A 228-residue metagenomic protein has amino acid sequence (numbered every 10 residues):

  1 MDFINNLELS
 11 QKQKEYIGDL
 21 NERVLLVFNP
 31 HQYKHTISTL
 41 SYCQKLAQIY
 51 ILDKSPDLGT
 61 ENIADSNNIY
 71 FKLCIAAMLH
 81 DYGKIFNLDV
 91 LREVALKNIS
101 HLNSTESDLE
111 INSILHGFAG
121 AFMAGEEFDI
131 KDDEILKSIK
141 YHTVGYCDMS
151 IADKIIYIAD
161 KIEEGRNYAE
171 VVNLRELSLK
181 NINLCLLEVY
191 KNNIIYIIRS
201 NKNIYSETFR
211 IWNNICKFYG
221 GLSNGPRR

Functional and structural regions predicted by a protein language model:
M1-S104: Acidic/His-rich, divalent-metal-binding segments that scaffold phosphate/diphosphate chemistry
V24-L26, N68-E188: Divalent metal-dependent catalytic cores for phosphoryl transfer on phosphate-bearing substrates
F28-Q32, I99, N181, N201 (+1 more regions): Glycine-centered secondary-structure boundary/capping sites
T36, V171, Y205-F209: Short coil/turn segments at secondary-structure boundaries
I195-R228: Charged phosphate-binding loop/patch that engages nucleotide di/tri-phosphates or the phosphate backbone of nucleic
